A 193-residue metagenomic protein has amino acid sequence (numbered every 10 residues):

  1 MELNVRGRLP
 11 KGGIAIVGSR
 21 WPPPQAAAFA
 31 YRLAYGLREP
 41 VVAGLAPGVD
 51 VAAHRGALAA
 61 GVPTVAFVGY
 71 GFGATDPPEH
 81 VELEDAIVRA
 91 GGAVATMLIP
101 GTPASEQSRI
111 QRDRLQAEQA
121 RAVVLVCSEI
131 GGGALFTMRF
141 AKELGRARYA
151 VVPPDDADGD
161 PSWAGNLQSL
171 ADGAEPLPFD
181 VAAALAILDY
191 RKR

Functional and structural regions predicted by a protein language model:
M1-R193: Glycine-biased, small-residue-rich flexible motifs in mid-sequence functional cores and linkers
